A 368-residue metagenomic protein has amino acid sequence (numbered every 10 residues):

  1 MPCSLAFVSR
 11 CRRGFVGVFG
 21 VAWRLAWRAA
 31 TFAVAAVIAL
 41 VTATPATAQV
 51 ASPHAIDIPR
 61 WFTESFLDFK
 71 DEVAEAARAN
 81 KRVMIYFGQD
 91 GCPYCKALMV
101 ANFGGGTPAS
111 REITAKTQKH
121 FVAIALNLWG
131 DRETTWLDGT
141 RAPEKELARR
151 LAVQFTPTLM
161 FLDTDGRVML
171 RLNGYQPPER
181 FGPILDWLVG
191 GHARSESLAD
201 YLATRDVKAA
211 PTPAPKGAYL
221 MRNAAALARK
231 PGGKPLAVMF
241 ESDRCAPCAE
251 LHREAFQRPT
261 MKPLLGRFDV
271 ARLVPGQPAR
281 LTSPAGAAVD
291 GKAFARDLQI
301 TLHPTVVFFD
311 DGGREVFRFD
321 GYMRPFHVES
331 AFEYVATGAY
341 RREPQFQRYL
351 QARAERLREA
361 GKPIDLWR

Functional and structural regions predicted by a protein language model:
M1-L25: N-terminal secretory signal peptides that target proteins for export/translocation
C3, I38-L40, A46-V83, Q89-A115 (+4 more regions): Proteins that catalyze or organize thiol-disulfide redox chemistry and the adjacent proteostasis machinery handling
C11-G14, L25, A29, F181 (+1 more regions): Positively charged, low-complexity intrinsically disordered regions
G17-T42: Bacterial N-terminal signal peptides
V270: Sequence context of c-type cytochrome heme-c attachment sites
